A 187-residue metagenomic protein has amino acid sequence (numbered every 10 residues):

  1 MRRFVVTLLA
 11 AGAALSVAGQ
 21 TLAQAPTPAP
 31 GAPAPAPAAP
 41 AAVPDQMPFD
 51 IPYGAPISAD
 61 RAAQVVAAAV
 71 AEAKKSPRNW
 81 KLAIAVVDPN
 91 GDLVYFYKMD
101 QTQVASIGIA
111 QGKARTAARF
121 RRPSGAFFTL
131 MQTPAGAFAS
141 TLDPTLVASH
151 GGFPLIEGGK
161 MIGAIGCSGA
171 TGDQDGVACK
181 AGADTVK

Functional and structural regions predicted by a protein language model:
M1-L9: Bacterial N-terminal signal peptides that target proteins for export
R2-R3, A14, P40: Low-complexity, intrinsically disordered short peptide segments enriched in small/polar/basic residues
V6-T7, A18, A105: N-terminal non-cleavable signal-anchor helices
L9-A10, T21: N-terminal regions of proteins, emphasizing targeting and processing segments when present
A10-A14, L82: Generic secretory/membrane-interface signal
A14, A18-Q20: N-terminal signal peptide c-region/cleavage motif recognized by signal peptidases
L22-K187: Flexible, solvent-exposed loop/hinge segments and secondary-structure transition points
